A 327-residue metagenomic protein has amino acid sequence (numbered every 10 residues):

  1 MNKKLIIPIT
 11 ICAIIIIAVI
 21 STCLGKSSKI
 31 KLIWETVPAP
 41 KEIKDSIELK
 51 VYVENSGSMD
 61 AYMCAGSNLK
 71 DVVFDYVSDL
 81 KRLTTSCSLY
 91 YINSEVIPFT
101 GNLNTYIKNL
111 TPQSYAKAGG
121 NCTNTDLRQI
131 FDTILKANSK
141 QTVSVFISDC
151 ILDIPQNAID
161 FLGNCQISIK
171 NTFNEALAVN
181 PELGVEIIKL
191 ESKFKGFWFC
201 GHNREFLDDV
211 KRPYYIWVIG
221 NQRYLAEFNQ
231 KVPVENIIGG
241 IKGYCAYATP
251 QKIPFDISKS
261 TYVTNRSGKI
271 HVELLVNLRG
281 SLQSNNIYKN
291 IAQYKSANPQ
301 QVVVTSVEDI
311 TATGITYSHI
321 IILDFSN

Functional and structural regions predicted by a protein language model:
K3-K50, N55-M63: Acidic, polar low-complexity linker/tail segments
K41-G101, Q141-S148, G184-I187: Von Willebrand factor
M59-M63, I97-N102, L152-L162, K195-C200 (+1 more regions): Extracytoplasmic/secreted cell-surface and envelope-processing proteins
A65-Y76, Q113-D132, N157-L177: Well-ordered, non-membrane alpha-helical segments in soluble/globular domains
E95-V143, L152-D153, E191: Von Willebrand factor
I134-L207: A charged, solvent-exposed segment within the mature domains of Sec-exported extracytoplasmic proteins
N180-V302: Eukaryote-biased recognition of electropositive, low-complexity segments and basic polyanion/acidic-motif-binding
Q283-N327: Extended, charged low-complexity segments that frequently continue into or abut oligomerization scaffolds
